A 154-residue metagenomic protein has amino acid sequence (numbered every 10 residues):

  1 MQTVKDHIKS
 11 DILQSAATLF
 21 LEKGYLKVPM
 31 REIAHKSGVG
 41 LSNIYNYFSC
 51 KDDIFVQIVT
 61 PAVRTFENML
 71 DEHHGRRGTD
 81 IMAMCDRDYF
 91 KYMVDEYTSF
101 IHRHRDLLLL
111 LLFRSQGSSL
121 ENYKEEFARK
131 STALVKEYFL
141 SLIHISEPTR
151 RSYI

Functional and structural regions predicted by a protein language model:
M1-V4: N-terminal intrinsically disordered/low-complexity leader segments
D11, S15, L19-Q57: Helix-turn-helix
V56-A62, Y123: Alpha-helical DNA-contacting segments of helix-turn-helix folds
Q57, E72-R103: Hydrophobic alpha-helical connector segments
T98-R103, Q116-I143: Amphipathic alpha-helical packing segments from all-alpha helical-bundle domains
L109-L111: Short, hydrophobic secondary-structure boundary micro-motifs
H144-I154: Single conserved hydrophobic/aromatic residue that forms the stacking wall/gate of nucleotide- or nucleobase-binding
